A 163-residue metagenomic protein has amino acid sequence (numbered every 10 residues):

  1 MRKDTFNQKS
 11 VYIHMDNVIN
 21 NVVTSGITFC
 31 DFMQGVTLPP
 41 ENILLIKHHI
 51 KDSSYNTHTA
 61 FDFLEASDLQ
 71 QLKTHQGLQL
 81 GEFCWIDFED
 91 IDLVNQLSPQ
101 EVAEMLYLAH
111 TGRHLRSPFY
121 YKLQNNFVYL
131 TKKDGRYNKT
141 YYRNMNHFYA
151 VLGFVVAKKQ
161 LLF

Functional and structural regions predicted by a protein language model:
M1-F163: Structured alpha/beta or helical-core interaction and ligand-binding surfaces enriched in interleaved
